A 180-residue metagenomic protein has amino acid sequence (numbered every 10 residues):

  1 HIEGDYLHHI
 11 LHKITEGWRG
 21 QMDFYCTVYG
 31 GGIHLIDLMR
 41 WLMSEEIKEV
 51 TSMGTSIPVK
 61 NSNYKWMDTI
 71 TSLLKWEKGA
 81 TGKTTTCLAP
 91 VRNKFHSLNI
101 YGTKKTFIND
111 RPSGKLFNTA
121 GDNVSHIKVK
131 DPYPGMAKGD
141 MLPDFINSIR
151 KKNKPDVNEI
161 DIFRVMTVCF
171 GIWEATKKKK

Functional and structural regions predicted by a protein language model:
H1-Y64, S72, K179: Predominantly a Rossmann-like dinucleotide-binding segment in NAD(P)-dependent oxidoreductases
G31-H34, A137, I160, R164: A generic structural signal for residues located within well-ordered alpha-helices of large catalytic or ligand-binding
L35-I36, K138-P143, C169: A general structural signal for well-ordered alpha-helical segments in protein cores
I36, W66-I70, E159, M166-C169: Conserved glycosyltransferase catalytic-site signature
L42-E46, T103-F107, C169-T176: Phosphate/oxyanion-binding loops and surfaces in catalytic or ligand/nucleic-acid-binding neighborhoods
E46-I47, T51, A80, N153-K154: Secondary-structure boundary/capping signal
K60-M67, W76-M141, N158: NAD(P)-dinucleotide binding in Rossmann-like oxidoreductases
E77, D144-K180: C-terminal helix-rich "cap/oligomerization" subdomain common to oxidoreductases
